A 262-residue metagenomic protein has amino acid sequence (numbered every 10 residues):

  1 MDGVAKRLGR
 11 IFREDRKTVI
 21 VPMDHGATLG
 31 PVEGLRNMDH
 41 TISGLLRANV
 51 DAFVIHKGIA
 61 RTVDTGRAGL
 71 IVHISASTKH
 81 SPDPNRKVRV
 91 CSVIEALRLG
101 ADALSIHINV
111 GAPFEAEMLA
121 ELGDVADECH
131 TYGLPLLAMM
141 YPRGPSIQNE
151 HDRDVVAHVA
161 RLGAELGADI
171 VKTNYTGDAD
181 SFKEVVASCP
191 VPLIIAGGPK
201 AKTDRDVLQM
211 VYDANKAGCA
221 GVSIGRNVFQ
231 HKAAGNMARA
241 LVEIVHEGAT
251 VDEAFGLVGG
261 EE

Functional and structural regions predicted by a protein language model:
M1-R13: N-terminal basic/disordered segments at the start of proteins
R13, T18-I195, A201-I224, R239 (+2 more regions): Alpha/beta enzyme core
G177, K232-A233: Short beta->alpha linker loops
R226-Q230: A short, acidic, flexible beta-alpha connecting loop/helix-capping segment that sits on the rim of active
D252-E262: C-terminal accessory extensions appended to soluble enzyme cores
